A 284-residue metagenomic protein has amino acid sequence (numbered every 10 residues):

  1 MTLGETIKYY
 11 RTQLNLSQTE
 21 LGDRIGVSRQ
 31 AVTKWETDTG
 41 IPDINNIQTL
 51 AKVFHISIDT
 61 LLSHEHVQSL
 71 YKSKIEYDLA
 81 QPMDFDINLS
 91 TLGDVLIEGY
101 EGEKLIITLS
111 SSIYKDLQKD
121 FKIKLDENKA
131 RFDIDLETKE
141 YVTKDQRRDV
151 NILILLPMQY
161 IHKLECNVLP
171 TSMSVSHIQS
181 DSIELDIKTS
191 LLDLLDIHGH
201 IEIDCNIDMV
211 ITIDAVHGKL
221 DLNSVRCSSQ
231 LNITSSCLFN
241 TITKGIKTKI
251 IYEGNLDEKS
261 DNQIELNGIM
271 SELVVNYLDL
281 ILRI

Functional and structural regions predicted by a protein language model:
E5-G22: Short basic helix-loop element that most often maps to the first helix and adjoining turn of HTH DNA-binding modules
G26-I41, S63-H66: Recognition helix of helix-turn-helix/homeodomain-like DNA-binding domains that insert into the DNA major groove
N45-T60: DNA major-groove recognition helix of helix-turn-helix/homeodomain DNA-binding modules
H66-N128, N151-L155, M173-H177, E265 (+1 more regions): Short linear S-[DN]-x-LW-Φ motif typified by the pepsin-like aspartic protease active-site region
N128-K129, E137, I178, L195-I284: Short, surface-exposed interaction patches in beta-rich subdomains that mediate adhesion/assembly near membranes
